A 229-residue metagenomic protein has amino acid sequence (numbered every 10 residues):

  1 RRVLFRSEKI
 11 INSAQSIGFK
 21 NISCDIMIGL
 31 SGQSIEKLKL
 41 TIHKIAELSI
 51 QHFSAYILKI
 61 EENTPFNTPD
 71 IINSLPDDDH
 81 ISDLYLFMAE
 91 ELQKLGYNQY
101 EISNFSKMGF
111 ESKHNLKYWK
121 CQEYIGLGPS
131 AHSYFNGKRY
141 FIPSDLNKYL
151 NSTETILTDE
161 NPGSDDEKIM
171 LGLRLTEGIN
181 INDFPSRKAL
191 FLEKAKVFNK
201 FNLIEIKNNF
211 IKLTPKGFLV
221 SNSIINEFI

Functional and structural regions predicted by a protein language model:
R1-P185: C-terminal scaffold of the Radical SAM
S82, A189, P215-F218: An alpha-helix initiation/capping motif
E101, N199-N209: A short, conserved structural fragment
P185-K200: Short amphipathic alpha-helical interaction segments
F210-T214: Minor-groove-contacting beta-hairpin "wing" of winged helix-turn-helix DNA-binding domains
K216-I229: Short, amphipathic alpha-helical interaction segments positioned at domain boundaries
